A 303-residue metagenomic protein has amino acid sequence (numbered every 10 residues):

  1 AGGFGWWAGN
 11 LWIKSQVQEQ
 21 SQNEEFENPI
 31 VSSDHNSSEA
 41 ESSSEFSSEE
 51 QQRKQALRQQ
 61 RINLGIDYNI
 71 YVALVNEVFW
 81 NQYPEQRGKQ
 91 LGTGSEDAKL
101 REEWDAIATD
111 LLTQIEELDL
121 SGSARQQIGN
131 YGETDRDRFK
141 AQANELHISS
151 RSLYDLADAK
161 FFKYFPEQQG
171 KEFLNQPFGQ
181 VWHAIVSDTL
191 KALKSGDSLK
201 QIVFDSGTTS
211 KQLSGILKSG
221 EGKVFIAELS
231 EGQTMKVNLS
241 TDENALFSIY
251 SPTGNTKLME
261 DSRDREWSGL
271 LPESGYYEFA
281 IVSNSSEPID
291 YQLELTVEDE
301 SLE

Functional and structural regions predicted by a protein language model:
A1-E19: Membrane-anchoring helices that localize proteins to membranes
N10-Q16, W182, E287-Y291: Eukaryotic alpha-helical scaffold "rod" segments
I13-Q55: Juxtamembrane proline-rich low-complexity "stalk" or linker regions positioned immediately after a signal peptide
E41-A184: Extracytoplasmic/secretory-pathway proteins
E102, L199, E260-D261: Surface-exposed, beta-sheet-biased, low-hydrophobicity segments with strongly acidic/polar composition
G179-I226, G232-Q233, E298-E303: Non-catalytic extracellular/lumenal accessory regions of secreted precursors
K218-N255, M259-S262, E266-Y276, V282-N284: Acidic, Ser/Thr/Pro-rich low-complexity intrinsically disordered segments
I281, S285-E303: Edge beta-strands of jelly-roll/beta-sandwich modules across compartments, strongly enriched in secreted/luminal
